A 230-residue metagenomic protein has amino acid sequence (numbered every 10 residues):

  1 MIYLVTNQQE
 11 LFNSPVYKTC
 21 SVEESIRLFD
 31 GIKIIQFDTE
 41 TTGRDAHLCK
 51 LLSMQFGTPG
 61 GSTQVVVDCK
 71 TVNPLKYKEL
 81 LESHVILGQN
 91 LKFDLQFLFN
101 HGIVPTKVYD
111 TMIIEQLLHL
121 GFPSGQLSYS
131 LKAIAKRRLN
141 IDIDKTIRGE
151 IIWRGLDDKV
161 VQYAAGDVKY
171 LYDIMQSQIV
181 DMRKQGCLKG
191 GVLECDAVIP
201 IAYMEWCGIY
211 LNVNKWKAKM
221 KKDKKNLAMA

Functional and structural regions predicted by a protein language model:
M1-A133: Conserved RNase H-like, two-metal-ion catalytic cores of nucleic-acid enzymes
F97, I134, Y170-I174: Amphipathic alpha-helical segments that form well-ordered structural scaffolds and often line/cohere around active
L98, I134-K136, M182, M204: Hydrophobic alpha-helix position signal
H101, D110, R148, I201-Y203: Short, functionally important structural connectors and interaction interfaces within domains
Y109-A164: Short alpha-helix plus adjacent loop in nuclease-associated cores
E150-A230: Mixed-charge, glycine-rich, non-catalytic linkers/tails in nucleic-acid processing enzymes
